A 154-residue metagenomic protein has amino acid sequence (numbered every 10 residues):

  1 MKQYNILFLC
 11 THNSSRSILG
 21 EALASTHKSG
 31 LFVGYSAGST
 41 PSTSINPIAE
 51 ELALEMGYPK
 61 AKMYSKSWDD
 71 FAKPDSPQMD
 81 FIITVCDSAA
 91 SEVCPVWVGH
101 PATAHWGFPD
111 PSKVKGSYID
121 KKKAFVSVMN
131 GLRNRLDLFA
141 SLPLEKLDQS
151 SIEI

Functional and structural regions predicted by a protein language model:
M1-I154: Short polar/charged helix/loop
